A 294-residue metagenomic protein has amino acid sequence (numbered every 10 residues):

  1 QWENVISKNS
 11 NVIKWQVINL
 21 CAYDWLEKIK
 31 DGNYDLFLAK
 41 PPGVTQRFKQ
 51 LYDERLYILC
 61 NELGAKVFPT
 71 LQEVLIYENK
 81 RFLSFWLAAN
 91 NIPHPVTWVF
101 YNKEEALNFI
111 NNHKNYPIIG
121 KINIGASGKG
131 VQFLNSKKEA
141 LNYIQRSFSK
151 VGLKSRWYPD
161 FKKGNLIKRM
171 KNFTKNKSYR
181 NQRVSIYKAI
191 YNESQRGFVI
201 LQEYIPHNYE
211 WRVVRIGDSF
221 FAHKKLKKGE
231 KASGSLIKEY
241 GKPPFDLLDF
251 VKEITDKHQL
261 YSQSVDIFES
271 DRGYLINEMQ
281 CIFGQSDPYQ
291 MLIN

Functional and structural regions predicted by a protein language model:
W2-N108: Conserved N-proximal alpha/beta basic substrate-recognition cap immediately N-terminal to, or forming the N-lobe
S84-I144: Hydrophobic alpha-helical segments and helix pairs
I92, N208, L260-S262, D271-Y274: Coil-to-beta-strand transition motifs
I118, I200, F221-A222, Q263 (+1 more regions): Protein kinase-like catalytic core scaffold
I119, F268-E269: Conserved protein-kinase catalytic-loop segment immediately C-terminal to the catalytic Asp of the HRD motif
N135-F250: Phosphate-binding site of ATP-dependent enzymes
K238-K242, K257, E269-N294: C-terminal active-site "lid" helix and adjoining low-complexity regulatory extension at the edge of ATP-using catalytic
